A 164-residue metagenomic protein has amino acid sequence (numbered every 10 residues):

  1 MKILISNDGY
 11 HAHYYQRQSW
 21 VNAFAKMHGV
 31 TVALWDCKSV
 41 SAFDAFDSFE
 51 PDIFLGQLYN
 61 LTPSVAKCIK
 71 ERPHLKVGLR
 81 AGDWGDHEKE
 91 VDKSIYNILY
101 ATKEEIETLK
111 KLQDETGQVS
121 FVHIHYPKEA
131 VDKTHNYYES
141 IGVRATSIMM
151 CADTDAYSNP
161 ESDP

Functional and structural regions predicted by a protein language model:
M1-G82, D86-E88, D92-I98: N-terminal pre-catalytic "stem/leader" segment of glycosyltransferase-like enzymes
G9, N60-P164: Catalytic core of nucleotide-activated saccharide and alditol-phosphate transferases
